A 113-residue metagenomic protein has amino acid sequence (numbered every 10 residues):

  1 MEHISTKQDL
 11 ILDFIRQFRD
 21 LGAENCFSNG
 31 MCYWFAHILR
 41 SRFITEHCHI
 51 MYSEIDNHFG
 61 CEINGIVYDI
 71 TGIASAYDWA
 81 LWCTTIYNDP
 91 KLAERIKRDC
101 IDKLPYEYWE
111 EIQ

Functional and structural regions predicted by a protein language model:
M1-Q113: A structural boundary/capping signal
